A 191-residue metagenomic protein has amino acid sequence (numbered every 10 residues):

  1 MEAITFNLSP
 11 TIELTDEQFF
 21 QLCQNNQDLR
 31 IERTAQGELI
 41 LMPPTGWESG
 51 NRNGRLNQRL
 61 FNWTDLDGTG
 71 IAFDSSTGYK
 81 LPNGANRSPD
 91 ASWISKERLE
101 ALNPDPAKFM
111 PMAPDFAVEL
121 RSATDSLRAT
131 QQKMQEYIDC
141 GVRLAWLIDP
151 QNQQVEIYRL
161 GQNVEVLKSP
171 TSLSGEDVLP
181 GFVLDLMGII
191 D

Functional and structural regions predicted by a protein language model:
M1-D191: Gly/Pro/Ser/Thr-rich low-complexity, intrinsically disordered segments predominantly at protein N-termini
